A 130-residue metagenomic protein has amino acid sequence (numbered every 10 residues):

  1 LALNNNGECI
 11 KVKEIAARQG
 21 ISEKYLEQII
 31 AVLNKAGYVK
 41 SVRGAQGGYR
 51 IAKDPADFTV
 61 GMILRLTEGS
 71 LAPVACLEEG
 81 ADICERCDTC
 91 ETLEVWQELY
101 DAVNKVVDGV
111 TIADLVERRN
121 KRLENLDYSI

Functional and structural regions predicted by a protein language model:
L1-N6: Short amphipathic alpha-helical interface segments
I10-Q19: A short alpha-helical element within helix-turn-helix/winged-helix DNA-binding domains across DNA-binding proteins
A17, N34-K35: Alpha-helical residues within the helix-turn-helix
K24: Key DNA-contact positions within bacterial/archaeal DNA-binding proteins
I30-A31: Short, hydrophobic-biased segments on the C-terminal half of alpha helices that form "recognition helices"
Y38-I51: Beta-hairpin "wing" of winged helix-turn-helix
V60, E78-I130: C-terminal regulatory/oligomerization modules of transcriptional regulators
